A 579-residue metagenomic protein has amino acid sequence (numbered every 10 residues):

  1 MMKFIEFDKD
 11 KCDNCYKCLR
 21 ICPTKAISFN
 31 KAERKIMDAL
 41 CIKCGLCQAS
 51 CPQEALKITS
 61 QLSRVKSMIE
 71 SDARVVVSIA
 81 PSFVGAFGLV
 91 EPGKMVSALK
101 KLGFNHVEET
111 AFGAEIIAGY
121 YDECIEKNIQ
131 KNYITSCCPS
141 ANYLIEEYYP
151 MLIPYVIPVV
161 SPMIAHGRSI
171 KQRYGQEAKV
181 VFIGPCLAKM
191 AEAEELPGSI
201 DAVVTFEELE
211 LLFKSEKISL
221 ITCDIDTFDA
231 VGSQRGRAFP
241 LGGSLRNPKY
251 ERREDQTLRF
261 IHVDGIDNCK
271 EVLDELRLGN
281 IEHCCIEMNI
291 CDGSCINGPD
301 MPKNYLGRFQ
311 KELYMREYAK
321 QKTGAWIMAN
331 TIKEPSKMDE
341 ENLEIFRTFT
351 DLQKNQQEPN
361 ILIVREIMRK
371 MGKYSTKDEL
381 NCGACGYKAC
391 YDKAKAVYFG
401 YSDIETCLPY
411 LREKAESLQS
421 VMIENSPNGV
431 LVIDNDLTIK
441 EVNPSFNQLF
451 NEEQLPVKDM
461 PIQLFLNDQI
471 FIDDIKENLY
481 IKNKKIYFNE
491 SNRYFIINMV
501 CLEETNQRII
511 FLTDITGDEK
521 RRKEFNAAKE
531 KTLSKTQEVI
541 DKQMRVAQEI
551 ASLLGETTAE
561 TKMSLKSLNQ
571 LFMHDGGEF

Functional and structural regions predicted by a protein language model:
F4-F7, D13-M37, I42, L46-L62 (+2 more regions): Iron-sulfur cluster-binding cysteine motifs and their immediate structural context in ferredoxin-like electron-transfer
T59-R347, Q353-N355, P359-R365, K388-K395: Iron-sulfur-associated redox domains of electron-transfer enzymes in respiratory and anaerobic energy metabolism
I404-N425, R521-A528, V539: Short, charged amphipathic alpha-helical "coupling" segments at sensory-output junctions in signaling proteins
K414-N447: Sensory modules in modular signal-transduction proteins
N447-F465, A527: PAS and related sensory helical modules
N467-G517: PAS-family sensory/regulatory modules and their coupling/dimerization elements
L502-V546: Sensory coupling linkers of modular signal transduction proteins
A528-F579: Signal-transducing coiled-coil/dimerization helices and immediately adjacent hinge/linker segments that couple sensory
